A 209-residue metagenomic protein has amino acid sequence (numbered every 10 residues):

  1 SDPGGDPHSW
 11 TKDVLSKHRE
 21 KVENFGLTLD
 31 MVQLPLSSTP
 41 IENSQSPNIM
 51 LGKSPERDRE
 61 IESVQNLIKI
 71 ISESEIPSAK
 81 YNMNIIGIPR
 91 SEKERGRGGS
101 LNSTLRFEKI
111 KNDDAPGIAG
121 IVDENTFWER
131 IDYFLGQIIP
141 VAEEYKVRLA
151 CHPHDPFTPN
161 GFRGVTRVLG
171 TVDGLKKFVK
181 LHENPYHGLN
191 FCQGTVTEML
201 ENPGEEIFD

Functional and structural regions predicted by a protein language model:
D2-D132, G136, E143-E144, T195: Structural motif corresponding to the early beta-alpha repeats
D113-D209: Acidic/histidine-rich catalytic cores of soluble enzymes
